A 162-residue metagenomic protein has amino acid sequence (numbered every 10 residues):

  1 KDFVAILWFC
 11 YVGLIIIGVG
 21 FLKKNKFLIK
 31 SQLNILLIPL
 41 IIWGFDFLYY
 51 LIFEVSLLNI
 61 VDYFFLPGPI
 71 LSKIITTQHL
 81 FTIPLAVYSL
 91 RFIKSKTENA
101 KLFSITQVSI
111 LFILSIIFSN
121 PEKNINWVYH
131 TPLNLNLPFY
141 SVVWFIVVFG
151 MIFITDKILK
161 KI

Functional and structural regions predicted by a protein language model:
K1-F3: Short, hydrophobic transmembrane alpha-helix segments
I6-V19, T76-T82, G150: Membrane-embedded alpha-helical segments of multi-pass membrane proteins, especially the transmembrane helices
L14-K30: Canonical alpha-helical transmembrane segments
Q32-I38, G44-T106: Membrane-proximal helix-loop-helix units in multi-pass membrane proteins
L36, L40, S104-F112, S141-F153 (+1 more regions): Alpha-helical transmembrane spans of integral membrane proteins, capturing the lipid-embedded, hydrophobic core of TM
Q78-T82, L102-N120, V147: Hydrophobic alpha-helical membrane segments
K96-T97, T155-I162: Membrane-interface capping segments at transmembrane-helix boundaries
I116-T155: Membrane-interface transmembrane-helix boundary segments in multi-pass integral membrane proteins
